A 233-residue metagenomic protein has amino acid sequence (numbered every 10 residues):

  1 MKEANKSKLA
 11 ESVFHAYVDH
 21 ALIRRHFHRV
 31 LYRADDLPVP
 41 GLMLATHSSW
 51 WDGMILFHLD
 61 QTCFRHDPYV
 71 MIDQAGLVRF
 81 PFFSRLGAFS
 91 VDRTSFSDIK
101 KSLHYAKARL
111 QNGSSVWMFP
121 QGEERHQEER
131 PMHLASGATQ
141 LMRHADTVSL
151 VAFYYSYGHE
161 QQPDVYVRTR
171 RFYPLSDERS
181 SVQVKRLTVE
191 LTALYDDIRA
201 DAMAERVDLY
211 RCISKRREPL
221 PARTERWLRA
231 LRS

Functional and structural regions predicted by a protein language model:
M1-V13: A domain-start/cap signature at the N-terminus of enzymes
K2, K100-S233: Non-catalytic C-terminal accessory region of glycerolipid acyltransferases and related lyso-lipid remodeling enzymes
A10-F14, S97-D98, Q183-R186: Soluble or luminal CAZymes and related metallo-dependent hydrolases
E11-H47: Helix-to-loop junction immediately C-terminal to a conserved catalytic motif
V18-H26, D92-S97, Q127-E129: Short, flexible loop segments at the rims of nucleotide/cofactor-binding pockets, characterized by
I23, W51-I55, G137-L141: Short amphipathic alpha-helical face segments that pack within enzyme cores and frequently flank/anchor catalytic
F27-R33, L56-H58, L103-H104, S136: A generic local structural motif
P38-S95: Catalytic core of membrane glycerolipid acyltransferases/transacylases, capturing the structured, soluble-facing
